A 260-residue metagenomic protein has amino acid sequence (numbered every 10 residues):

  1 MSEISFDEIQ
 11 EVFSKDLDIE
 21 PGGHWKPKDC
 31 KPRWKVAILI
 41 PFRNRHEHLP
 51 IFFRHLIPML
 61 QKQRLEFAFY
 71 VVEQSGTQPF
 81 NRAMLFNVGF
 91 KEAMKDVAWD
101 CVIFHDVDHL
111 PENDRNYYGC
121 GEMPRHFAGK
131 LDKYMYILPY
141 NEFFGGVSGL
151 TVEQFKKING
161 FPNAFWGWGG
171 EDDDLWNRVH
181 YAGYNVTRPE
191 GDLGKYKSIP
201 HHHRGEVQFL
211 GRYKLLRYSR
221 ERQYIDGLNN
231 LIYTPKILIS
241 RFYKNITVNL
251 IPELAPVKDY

Functional and structural regions predicted by a protein language model:
M1-P58, K62, N245-A255, D259-Y260: N-proximal low-complexity "stem/linker" segments adjacent to membrane-targeting elements
M1-V12, A164-G167, D173-Y260: C-terminal catalytic/acceptor-binding lobe
W34-A37, A68, D174: Cell-envelope/extracellular polymer assembly enzymes that use nucleotide-activated donors
L39-I40, V71, G149: Structural recognition of the beta-strand scaffold that forms the well-ordered cores of secreted hydrolase catalytic
Q61, M94-K95: Residue-level signal for alpha-helix termini/capping positions
Q61-F67, A182-T187: Structural alpha-beta junctions
L65-G76: Short beta-strand/loop segment that forms part of the nucleotide-sugar
T77, N81-L85, F90-E92, C101-H105 (+1 more regions): Conserved catalytic core of nucleotide-sugar-dependent glycosyltransferases
